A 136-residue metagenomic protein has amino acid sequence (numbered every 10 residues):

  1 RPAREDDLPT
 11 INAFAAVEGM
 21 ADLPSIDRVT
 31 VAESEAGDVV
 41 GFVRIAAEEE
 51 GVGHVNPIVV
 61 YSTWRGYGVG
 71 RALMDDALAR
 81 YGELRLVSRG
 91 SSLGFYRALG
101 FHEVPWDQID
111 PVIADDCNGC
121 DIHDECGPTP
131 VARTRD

Functional and structural regions predicted by a protein language model:
R1-T10: A short beta-loop-alpha structural element at the N-terminal edge of CoA-dependent acyl/N-acetyltransferase catalytic
M20-T30: A short, aromatic/hydrophobic, helix- or strand-capping loop or linear motif that either lines the entrance/gate
D27-V29, D124-A132: Short hydrophobic/aromatic beta-strand or adjacent loop that forms the aromatic wall/cage of a ligand/substrate-binding
V31, G37-A47, V52-V59: Conserved beta-strand in the GNAT
E33-E35, R133-R135: Active-site beta-strand termini and strand-to-loop segments that position acidic
V60, G66-A79: Conserved acetyl-CoA-binding loop-helix of GNAT-fold acetyltransferases
M74, A79-S91: Conserved GNAT acetyl-CoA-binding A-motif
R89-G119: Conserved active-site alpha-helix within GNAT-family acetyltransferase domains
